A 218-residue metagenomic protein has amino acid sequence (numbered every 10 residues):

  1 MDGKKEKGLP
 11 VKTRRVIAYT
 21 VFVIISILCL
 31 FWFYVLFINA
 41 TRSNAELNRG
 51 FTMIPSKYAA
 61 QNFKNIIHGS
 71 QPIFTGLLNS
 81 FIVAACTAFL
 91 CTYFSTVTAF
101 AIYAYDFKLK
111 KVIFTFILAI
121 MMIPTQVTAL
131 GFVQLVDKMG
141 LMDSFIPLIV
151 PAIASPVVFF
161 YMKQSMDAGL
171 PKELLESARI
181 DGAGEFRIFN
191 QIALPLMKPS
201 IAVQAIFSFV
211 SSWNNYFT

Functional and structural regions predicted by a protein language model:
D2-T218: A structural signal for multi-pass alpha-helical bundles of membrane permease subunits that mediate small-molecule
